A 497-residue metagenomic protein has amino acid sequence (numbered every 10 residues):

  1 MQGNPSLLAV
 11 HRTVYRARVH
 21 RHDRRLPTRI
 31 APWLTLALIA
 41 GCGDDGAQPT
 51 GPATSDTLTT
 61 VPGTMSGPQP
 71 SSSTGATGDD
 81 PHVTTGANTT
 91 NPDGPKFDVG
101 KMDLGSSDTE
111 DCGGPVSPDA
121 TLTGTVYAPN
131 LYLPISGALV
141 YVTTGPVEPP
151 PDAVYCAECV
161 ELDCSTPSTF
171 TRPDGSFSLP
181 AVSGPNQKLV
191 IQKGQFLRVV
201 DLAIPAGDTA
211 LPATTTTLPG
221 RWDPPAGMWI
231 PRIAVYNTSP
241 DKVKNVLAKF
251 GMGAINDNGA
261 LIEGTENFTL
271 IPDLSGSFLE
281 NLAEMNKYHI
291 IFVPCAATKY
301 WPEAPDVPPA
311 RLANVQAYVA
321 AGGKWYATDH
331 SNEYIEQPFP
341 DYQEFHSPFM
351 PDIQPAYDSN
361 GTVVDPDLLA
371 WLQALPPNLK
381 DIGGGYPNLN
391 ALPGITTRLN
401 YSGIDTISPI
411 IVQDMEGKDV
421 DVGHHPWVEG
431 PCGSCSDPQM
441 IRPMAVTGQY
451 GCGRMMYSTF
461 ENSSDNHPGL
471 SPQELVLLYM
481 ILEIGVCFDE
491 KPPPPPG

Functional and structural regions predicted by a protein language model:
G41-D119: Ser/Thr-rich, Pro/Gly/Ala-heavy low-complexity intrinsically disordered linkers and tails of secreted extracellular
L122-S136, T143-E148: Structural motif
V140-V142, P173-S178, G184-V199: A short, solvent-exposed beta-strand micro-motif common in secreted/extracellular proteins
T144-P180: Short, acidic Ser/Thr/Gly-rich low-complexity loop/linker segments typical of extracellular and cell-surface proteins
A234-E344: Helical hinge/lid and interdomain linker segments adjacent to catalytic or ligand-binding clefts that mediate domain
T298-D405: A glycine-rich, often tryptophan-bearing local segment used as a flexible ligand/cofactor-contacting loop or short
I335-V364, G433-G497: Extracellular ligand-binding/catalytic regions of CAZymes and related secreted enzymes and adhesion modules
Y357-N466: Catalytic beta-strand/loop cores that center a nucleophilic Ser/Cys/Thr and support acyl-enzyme chemistry
